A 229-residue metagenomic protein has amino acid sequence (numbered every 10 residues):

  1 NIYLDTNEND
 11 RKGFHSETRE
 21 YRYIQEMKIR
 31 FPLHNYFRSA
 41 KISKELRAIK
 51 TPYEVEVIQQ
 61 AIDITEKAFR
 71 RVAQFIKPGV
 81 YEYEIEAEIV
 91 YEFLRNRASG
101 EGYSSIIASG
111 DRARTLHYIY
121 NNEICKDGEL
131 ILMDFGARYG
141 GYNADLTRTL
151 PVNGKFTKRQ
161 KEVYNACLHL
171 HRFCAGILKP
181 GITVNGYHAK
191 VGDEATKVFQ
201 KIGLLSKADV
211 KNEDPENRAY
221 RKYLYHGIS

Functional and structural regions predicted by a protein language model:
N1-S229: Active-site neighborhoods and metal-handling regions in enzymes and metal-associated proteins
